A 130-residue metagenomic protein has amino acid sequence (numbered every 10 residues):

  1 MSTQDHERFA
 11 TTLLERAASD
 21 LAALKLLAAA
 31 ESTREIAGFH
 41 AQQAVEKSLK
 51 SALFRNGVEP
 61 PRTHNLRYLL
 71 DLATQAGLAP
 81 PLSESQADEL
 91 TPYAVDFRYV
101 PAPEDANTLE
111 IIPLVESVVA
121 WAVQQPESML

Functional and structural regions predicted by a protein language model:
M1-L130: Terminal alpha-helical segments
